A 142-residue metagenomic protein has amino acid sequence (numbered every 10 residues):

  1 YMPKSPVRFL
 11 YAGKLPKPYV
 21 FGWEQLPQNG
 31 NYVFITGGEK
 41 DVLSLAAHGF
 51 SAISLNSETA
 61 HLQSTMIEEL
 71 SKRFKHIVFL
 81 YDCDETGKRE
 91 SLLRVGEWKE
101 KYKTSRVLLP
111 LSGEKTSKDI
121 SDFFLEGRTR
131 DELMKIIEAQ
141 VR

Functional and structural regions predicted by a protein language model:
Y1-R73, S91: Phosphate-handling DNA/RNA-contact segment within nucleic-acid enzymes
V33-I35, K75-T86, L108-L109: Acidic beta-strand-to-loop metal/phosphate-binding motif
F50, Y102-K103: Short phosphate-binding/catalytic loops that engage adenosine nucleotides
N56-H61, D82-C83, L111-S112: Short, acidic/turn-prone active-site loops that include or flank metal/cofactor- and phosphate-binding residues
R89-K101: Short, aromatic/basic amphipathic alpha-helical patches
G96, E114-R142: Short, small/acidic-rich helices and loops at N termini and domain boundaries of DNA replication/processing enzymes
T104-E114: A generic structural motif
